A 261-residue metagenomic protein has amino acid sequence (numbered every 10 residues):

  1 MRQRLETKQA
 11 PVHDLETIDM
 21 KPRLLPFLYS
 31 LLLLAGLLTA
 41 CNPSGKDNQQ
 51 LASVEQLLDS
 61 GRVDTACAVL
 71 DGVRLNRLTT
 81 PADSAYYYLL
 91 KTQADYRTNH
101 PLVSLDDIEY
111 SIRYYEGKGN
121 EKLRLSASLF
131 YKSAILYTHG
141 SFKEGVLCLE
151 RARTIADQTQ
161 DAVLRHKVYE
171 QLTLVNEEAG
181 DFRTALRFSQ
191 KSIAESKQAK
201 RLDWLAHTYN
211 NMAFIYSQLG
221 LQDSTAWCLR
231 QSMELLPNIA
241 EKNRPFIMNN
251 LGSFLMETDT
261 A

Functional and structural regions predicted by a protein language model:
Q3-T39: Sec-dependent bacterial lipoprotein signal peptides
C41-A261: A "functional boundary" signal
